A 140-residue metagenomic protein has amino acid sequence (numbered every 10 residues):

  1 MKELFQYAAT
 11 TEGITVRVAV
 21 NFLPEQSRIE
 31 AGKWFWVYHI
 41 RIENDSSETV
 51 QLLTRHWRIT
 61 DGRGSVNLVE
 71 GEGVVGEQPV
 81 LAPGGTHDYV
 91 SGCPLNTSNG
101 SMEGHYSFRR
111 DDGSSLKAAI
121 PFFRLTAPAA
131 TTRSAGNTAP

Functional and structural regions predicted by a protein language model:
K2-K33: Low-complexity, acidic Ser/Thr/Pro/Gly-rich terminal tails and inter-domain linkers that flank the onset of structured
Q6, P94-P140: Terminal connector regions
I14, W34-W36, I40, H87 (+1 more regions): Hydrophobic core residues within well-ordered beta-strands of beta-rich domains
S27-R28, T49, N96-G100: Short glycine/serine/proline-enriched coil/turn segments at secondary-structure junctions
K33-V37, Q51-T54: Short coil-to-beta strand junction motifs in C2/discoidin
I42-S46: Asparagine-centered strand-capping/turn motif at beta-strand->loop junctions
E48-N67, F108: Short acidic, flexible loop segments centered on an aromatic residue
N67-N99: Intrinsically disordered, low-complexity Pro/Gly/Ser/Thr-rich segments with frequent PxxP/GP/PP motifs and embedded
